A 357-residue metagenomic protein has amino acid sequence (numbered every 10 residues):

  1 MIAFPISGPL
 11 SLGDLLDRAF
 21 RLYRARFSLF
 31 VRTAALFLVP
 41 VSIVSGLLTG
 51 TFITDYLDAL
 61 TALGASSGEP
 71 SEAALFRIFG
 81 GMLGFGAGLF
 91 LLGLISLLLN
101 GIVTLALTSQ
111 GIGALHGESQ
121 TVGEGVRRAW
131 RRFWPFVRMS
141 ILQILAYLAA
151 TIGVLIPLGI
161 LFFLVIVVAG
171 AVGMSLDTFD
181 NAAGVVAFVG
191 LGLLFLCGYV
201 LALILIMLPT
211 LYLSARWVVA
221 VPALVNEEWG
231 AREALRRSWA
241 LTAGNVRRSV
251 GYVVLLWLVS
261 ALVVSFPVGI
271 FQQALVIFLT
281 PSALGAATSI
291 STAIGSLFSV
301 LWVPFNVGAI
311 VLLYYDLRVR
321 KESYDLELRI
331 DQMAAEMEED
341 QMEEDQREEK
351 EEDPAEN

Functional and structural regions predicted by a protein language model:
M1-I6, R18, Y56-G68, E72-F76 (+5 more regions): Juxtamembrane transition segments at transmembrane-helix termini in multipass membrane proteins
P5, P9-G13, T33, G80 (+11 more regions): Solvent-exposed, acidic/flexible segments
G13-P40, S119-G153, F195-Y199, L211-F266: Interfacial aromatic "cap" segments that immediately flank transmembrane helices in multipass membrane proteins
S42-V44, A150, L158, A261-V263 (+1 more regions): A generic membrane alpha-helix/interface feature
S45-S96, V154-M207, V264-V303, N357: Membrane-helix interface segments in multi-pass membrane proteins
G50-D58, V122, R128-A129, F136 (+3 more regions): Repeat-unit-sized solenoid/scaffold elements
L94-A106, Q110, A114, R132-F136 (+2 more regions): Mid-bilayer segments of alpha-helical transmembrane spans in multi-pass integral membrane proteins that mediate
